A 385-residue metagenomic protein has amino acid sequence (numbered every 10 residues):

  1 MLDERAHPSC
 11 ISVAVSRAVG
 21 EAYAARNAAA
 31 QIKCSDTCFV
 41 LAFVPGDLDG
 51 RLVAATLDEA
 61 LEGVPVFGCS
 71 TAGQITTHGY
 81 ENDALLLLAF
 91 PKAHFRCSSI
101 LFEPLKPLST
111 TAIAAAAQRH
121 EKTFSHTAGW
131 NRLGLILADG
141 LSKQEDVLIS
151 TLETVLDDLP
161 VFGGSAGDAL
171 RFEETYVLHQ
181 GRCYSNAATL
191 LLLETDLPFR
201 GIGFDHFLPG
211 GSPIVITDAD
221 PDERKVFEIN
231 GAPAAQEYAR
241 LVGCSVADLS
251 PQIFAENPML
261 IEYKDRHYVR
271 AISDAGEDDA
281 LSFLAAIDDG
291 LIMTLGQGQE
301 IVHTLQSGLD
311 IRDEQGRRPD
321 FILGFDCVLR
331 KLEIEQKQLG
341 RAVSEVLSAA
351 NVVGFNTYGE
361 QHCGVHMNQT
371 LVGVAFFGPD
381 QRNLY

Functional and structural regions predicted by a protein language model:
M1-Y385: Hydrophobic alpha/beta core scaffold segments
